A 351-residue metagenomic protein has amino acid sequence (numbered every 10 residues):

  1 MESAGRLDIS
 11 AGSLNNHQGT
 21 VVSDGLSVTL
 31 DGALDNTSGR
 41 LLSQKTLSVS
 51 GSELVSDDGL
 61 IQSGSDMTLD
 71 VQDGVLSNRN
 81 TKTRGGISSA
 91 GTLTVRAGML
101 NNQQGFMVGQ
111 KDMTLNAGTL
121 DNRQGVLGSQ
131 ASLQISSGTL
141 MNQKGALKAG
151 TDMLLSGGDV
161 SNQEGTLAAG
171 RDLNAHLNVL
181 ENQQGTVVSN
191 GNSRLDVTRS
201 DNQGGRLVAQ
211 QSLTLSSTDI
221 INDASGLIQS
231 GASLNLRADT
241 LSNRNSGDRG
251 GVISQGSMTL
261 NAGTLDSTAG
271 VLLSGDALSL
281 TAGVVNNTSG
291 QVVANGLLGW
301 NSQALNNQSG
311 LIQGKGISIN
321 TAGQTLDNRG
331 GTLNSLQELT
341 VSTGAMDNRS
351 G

Functional and structural regions predicted by a protein language model:
M1-G351: A composition-driven surface/loop motif
